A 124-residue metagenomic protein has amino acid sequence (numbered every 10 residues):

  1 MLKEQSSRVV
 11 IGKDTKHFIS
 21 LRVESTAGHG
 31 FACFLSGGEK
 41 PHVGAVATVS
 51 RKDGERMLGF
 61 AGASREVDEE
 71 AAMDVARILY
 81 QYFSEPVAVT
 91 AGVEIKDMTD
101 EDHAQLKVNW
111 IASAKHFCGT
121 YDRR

Functional and structural regions predicted by a protein language model:
L2-Q5: Short Pro/Gly-enriched beta-strand edge/turn motifs at strand-loop
S7-Y82, P86-I95, E101-W110, H116-R124: Conserved mixed alpha/beta catalytic, RNA-binding, or beta-rich assembly cores of soluble enzyme, regulatory
